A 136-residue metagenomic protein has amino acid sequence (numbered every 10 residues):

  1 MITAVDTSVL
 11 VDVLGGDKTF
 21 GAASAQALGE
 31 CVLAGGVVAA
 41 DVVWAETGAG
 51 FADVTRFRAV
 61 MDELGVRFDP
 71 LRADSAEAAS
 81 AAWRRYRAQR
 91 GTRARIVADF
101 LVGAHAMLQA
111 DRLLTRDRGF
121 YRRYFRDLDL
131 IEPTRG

Functional and structural regions predicted by a protein language model:
M1-A39, A49-V60, I131, G136: Short, well-structured N-terminal submotif of metal-dependent ribonuclease cores
T3, G36-V38, G65-P70, R112: Short loop->beta-strand "edge-of-pocket" segments that line small-molecule binding or catalytic clefts across diverse
V9, V43, S75, L101-V102 (+1 more regions): Alpha-helix capping/helix-boundary segments
L14-D17, E46, Q89-R93: Short, flexible loop segments at the rims of nucleotide/cofactor-binding pockets, characterized by
G29, G103-G136: Acidic, PIN/NYN-like endoribonuclease modules and their adjacent C-terminal/linker elements
L33-A34, E63-R67, Q109, D127: Structured helix-beta-strand junction loops
A52-D74: Active-site-proximal, substrate-binding regions of enzyme catalytic domains and RNA-binding/basic surfaces
R67-R112, R116: Active-site neighborhoods of divalent-metal-dependent phosphate/nucleic-acid chemistry enzymes
